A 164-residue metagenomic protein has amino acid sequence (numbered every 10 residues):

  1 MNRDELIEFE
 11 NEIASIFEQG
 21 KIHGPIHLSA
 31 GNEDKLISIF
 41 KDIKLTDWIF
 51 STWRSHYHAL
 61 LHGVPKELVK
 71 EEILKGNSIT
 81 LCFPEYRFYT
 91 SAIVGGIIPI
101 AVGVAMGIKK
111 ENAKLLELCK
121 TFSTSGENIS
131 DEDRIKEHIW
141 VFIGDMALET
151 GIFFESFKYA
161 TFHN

Functional and structural regions predicted by a protein language model:
N2-I13: Conserved N-terminal diphosphate/IPP-binding helix and adjacent helical/loop segment of trans-prenyltransferase domains
N11-A14, G20-F162: Cofactor-binding active-site loop characterized by glycine-rich and histidine/acidic residues
